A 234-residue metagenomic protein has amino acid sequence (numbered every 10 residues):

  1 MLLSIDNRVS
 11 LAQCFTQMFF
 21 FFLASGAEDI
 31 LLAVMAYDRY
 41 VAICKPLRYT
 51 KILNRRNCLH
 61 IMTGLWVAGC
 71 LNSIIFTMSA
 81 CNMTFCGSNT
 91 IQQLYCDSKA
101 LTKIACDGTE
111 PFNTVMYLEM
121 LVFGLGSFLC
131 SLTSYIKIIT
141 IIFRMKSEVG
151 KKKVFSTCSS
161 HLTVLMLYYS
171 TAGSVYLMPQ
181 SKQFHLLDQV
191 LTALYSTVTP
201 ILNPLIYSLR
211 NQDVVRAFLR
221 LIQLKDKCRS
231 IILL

Functional and structural regions predicted by a protein language model:
M1-L234: Transmembrane helical core of 7TM receptor-like proteins
